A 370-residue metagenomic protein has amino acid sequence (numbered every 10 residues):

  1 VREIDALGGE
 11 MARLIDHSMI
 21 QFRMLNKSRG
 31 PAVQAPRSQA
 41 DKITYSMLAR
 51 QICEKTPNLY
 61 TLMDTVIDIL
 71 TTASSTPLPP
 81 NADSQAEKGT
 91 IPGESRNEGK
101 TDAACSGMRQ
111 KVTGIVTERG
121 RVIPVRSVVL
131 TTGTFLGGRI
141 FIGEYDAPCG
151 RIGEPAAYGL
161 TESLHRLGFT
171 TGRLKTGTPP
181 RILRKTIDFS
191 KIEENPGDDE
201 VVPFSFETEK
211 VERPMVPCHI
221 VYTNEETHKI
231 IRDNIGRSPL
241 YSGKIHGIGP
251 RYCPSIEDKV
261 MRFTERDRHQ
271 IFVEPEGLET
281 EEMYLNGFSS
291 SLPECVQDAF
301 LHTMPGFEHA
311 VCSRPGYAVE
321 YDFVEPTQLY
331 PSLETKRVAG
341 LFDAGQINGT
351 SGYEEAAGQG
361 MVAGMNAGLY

Functional and structural regions predicted by a protein language model:
V1-D68, R119, T131-R151, P155 (+2 more regions): Conserved N-terminal/central alpha/beta ligand/cofactor-binding core
S74-R109: Intrinsic disorder/low-complexity segments
T113, R126, A339: Conserved acidic residues
E118-S127: Core beta-strand elements of the Rossmann-like FAD/NAD(P) dinucleotide-binding domain in flavoenzyme oxidoreductases
G177-R184, R232-D233, S242-S255, P315-T327: Flavin (FAD/FMN) cofactor-binding core of flavoprotein oxidoreductases
P239-Y241, H246, C253-S255, V260-D298: C-terminal catalytic lobe of FAD-dependent flavoproteins
Y284-T350: A glycine-rich dinucleotide-binding beta-alpha-beta segment and adjacent secondary-structure elements that constitute
A357-Y370: Internal hydrophobic alpha-helix adjacent to the cofactor/substrate pocket in enzyme cavities
